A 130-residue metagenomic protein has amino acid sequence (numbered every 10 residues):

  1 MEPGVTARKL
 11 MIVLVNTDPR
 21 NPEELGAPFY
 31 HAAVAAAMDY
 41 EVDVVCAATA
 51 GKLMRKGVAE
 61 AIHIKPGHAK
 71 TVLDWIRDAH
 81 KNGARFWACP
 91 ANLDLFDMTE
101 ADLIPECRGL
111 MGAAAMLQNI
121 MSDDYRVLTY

Functional and structural regions predicted by a protein language model:
V13-L25: Short, glycine-rich nucleotide/cofactor-binding loops
L25-M38, V44: Histidine-anchored nucleotide/phosphate-binding helix
A36-A37, H80, M121: Anion (oxyanion) recognition and catalysis
V42-A47, F86-P90: Short internal beta-strands
A50-H63: N-terminal beta-loop-helix "entrance" segment that forms/cooperates in small-molecule cofactor or anionic ligand
E60-P90: A glycine-rich helix N-cap at a beta->alpha junction
A79, W87, D94-F96, E100-I104 (+1 more regions): A short aromatic-anchored loop/beta-hairpin motif
L110-Y130: Short terminal interaction segments
